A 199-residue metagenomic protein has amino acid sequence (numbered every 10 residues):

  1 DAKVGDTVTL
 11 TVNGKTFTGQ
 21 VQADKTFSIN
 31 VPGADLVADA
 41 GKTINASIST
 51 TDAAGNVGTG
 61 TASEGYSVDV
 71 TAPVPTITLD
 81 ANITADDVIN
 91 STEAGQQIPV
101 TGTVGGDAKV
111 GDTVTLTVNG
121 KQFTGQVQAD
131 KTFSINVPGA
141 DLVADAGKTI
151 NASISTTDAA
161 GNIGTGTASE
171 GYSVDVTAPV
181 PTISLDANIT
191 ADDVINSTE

Functional and structural regions predicted by a protein language model:
D1-E199: Extracellular glycosylation-rich, acidic/polar low-complexity regions of adhesion- and matrix-associated proteins
